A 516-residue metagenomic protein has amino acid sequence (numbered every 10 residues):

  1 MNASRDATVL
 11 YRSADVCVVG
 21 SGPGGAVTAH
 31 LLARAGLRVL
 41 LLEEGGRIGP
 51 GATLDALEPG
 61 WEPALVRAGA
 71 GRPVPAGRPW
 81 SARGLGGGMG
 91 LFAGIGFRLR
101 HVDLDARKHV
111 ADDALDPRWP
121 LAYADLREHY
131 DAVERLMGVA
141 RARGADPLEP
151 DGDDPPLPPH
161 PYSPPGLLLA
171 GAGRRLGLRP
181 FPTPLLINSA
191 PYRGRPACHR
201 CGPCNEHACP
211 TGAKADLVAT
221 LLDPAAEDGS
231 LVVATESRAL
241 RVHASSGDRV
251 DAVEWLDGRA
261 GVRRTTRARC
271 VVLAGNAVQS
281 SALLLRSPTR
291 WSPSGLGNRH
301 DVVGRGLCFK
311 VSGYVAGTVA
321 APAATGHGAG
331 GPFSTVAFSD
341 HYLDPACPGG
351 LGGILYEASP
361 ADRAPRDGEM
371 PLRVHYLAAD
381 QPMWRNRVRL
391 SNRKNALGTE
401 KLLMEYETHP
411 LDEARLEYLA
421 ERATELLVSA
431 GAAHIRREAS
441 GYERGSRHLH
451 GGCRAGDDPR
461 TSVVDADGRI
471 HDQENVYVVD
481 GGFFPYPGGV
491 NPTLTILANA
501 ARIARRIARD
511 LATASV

Functional and structural regions predicted by a protein language model:
N2-A132, W255, Q279, P293-V319 (+1 more regions): N-terminal glycine-rich phosphate/pyrophosphate-binding loop and immediately adjacent elements
G22-P23, P164, V278, F483: Residue-level detector of alpha-helix initiation sites
R34, G45-P50, L54-D55, D228 (+6 more regions): Glycine-rich loop(s) and the adjacent beta-strand/alpha-helix scaffold that form part
L41-L42, V233-A234, V478-V479: Short hydrophobic beta-strand that contains or immediately precedes a catalytic carboxylate
P73-W80, L85, A106, D113 (+7 more regions): FAD cofactor-binding and catalytic pocket of flavoenzymes
A111-E236, Y442-G445: Conserved redox-cofactor binding core of oxidoreductases
P182-L186, H199-C204, L240-H243, R373-H375 (+3 more regions): A glycine-rich dinucleotide-binding beta-alpha-beta segment and adjacent secondary-structure elements that constitute
Y486-I507: A conserved FAD-binding loop/helix module that cradles the flavin
